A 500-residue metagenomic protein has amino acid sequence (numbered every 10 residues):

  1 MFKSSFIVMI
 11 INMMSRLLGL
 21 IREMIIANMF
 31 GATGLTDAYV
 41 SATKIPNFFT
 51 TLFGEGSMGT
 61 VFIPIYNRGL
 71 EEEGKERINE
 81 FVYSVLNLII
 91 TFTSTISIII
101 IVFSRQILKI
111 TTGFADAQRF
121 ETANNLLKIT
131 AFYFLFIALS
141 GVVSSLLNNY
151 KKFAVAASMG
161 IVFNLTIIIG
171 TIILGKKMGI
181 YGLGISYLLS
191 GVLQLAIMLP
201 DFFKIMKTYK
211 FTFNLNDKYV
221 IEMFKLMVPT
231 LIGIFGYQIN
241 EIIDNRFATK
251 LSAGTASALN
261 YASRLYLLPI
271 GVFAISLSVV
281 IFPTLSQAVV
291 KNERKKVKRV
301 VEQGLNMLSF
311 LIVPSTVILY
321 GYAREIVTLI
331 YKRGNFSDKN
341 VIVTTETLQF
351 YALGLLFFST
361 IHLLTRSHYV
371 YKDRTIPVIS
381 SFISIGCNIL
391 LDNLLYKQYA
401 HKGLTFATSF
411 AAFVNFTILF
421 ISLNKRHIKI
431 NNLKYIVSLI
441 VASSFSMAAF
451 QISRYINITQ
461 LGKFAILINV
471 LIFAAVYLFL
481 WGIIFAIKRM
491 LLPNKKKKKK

Functional and structural regions predicted by a protein language model:
M1-K500: Membrane-embedded alpha-helical bundles of multi-pass transporters/translocases, especially carrier/permease families
